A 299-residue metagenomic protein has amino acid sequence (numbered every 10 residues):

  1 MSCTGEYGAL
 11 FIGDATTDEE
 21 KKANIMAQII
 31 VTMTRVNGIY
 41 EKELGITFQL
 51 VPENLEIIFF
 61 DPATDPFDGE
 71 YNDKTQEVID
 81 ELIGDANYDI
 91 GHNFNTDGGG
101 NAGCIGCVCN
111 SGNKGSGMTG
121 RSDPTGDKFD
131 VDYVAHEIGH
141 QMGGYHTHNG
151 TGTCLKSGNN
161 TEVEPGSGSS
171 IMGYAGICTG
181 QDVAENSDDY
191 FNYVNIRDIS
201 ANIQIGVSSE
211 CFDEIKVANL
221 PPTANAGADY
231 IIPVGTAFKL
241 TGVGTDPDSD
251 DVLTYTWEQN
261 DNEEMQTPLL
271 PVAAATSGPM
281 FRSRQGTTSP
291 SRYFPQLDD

Functional and structural regions predicted by a protein language model:
M1-D298: Extracellular (secreted or membrane-anchored) zinc-dependent metallopeptidases, primarily metzincins but also closely
